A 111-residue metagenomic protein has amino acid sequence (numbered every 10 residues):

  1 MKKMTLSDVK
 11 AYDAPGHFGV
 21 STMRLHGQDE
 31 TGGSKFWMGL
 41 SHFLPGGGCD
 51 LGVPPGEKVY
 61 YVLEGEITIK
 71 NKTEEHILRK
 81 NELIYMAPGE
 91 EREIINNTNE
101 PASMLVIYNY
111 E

Functional and structural regions predicted by a protein language model:
M1-K35: A short, N-terminal "cap"/entry segment at the start of jelly-roll beta-barrel domains of the cupin/DSBH fold
R24-G27, M38-P54, P88: Conserved short histidine dyad/triad with adjacent acidic residue
H42-L44, V53-T68: Short, conserved beta-strand element in jelly-roll/cupin
G48-C49, T68, I84, P88-I94: Histidine-centered metal-chelating micro-motifs
D50, V59, E74-I77: Short, surface-exposed secondary-structure edge patches
V53, E64, N71-T73, N96 (+1 more regions): Residue-level recognition of conserved beta-strand positions in structured domain cores
T73-P88: Short acidic-glycine-tyrosine-enriched beta hairpin
P88-E111: Ligand-binding loop in jelly-roll beta-barrel domains
